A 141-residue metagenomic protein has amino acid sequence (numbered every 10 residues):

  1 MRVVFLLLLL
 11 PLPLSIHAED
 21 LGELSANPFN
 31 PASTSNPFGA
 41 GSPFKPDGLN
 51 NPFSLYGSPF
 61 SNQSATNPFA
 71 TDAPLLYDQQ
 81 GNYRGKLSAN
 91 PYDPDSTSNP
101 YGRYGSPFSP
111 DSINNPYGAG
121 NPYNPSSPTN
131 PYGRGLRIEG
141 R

Functional and structural regions predicted by a protein language model:
M1-V4: Positively charged n-region of N-terminal signal peptides that target proteins for export
H17-R141: Repetitive, compositionally biased segments used for assembly/scaffolding
